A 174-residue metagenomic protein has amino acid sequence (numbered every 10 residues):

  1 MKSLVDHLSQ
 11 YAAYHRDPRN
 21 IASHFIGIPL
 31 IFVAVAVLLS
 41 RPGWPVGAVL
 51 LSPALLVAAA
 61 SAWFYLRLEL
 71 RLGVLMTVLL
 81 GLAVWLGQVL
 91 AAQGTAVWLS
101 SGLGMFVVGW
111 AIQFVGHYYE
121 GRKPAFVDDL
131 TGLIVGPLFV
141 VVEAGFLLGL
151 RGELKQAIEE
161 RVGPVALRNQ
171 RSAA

Functional and structural regions predicted by a protein language model:
M1-A13, G121-A174: Membrane-proximal soluble regions of multi-pass membrane proteins
M1-D6, N20, P45-G47: Short, charged cytosolic
L8-P29, V37-L39, S61-R71, Y119 (+1 more regions): Membrane interfacial helix-start motif at the N-side
V33-A36, L56-F64, L80-V84: Hydrophobic, membrane-inserted alpha-helices
L39, F64, L82-G94, I112-G116: Alpha-helical membrane-inserting segments
S40-L55, L99-M105: Structural signature of hydrophobic alpha-helical transmembrane segments
A59-L72, M76, M105-G121, V140-L148: Transmembrane alpha-helical segments that form the membrane-embedded catalytic/substrate-channel core of multi-pass
G73-L82, D128-L130: Cytoplasmic-side transmembrane-helix entry/capping segments in multi-pass membrane proteins
